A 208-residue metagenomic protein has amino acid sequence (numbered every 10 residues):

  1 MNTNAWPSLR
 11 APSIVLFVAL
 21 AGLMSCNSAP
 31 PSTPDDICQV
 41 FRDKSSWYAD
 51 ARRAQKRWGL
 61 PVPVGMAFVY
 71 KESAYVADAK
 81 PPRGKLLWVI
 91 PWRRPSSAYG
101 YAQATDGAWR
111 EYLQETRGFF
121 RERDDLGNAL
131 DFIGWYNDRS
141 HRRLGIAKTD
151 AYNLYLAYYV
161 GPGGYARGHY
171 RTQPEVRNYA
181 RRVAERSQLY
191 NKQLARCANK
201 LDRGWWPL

Functional and structural regions predicted by a protein language model:
M1-N2, L208: Short, intrinsically disordered, low-complexity terminal/loop segments
N2-I14: Bacterial N-terminal signal peptides that target proteins for export
I14-L20: Sec-dependent N-terminal signal peptides
L23-C26: N-terminal Sec signal peptide cleavage junction
A29-P207: Catalytic glycan-binding domains that act on GlcNAc-containing polysaccharides
